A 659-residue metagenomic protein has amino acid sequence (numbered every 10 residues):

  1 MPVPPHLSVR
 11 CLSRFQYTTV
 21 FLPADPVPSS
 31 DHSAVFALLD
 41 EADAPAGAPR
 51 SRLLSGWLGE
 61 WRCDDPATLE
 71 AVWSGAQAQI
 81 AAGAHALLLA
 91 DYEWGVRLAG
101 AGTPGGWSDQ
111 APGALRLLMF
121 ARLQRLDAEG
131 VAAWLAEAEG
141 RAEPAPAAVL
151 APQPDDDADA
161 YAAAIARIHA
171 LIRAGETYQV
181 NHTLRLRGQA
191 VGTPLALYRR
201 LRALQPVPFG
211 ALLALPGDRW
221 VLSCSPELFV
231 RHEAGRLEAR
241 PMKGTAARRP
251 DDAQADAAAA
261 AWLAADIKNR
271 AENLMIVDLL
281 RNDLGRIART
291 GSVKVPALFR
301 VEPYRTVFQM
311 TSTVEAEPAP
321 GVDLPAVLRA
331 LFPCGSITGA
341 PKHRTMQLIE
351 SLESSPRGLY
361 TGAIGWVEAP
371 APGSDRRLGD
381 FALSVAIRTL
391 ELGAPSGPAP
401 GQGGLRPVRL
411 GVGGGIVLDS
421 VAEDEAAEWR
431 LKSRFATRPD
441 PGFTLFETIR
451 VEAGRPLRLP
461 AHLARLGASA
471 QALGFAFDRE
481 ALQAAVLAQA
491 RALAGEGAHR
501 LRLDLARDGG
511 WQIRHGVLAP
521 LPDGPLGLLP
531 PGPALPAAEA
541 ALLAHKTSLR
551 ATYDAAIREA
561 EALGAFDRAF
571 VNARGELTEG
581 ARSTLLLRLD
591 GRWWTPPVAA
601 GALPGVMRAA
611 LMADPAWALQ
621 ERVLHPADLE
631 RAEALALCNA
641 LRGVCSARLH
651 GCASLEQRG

Functional and structural regions predicted by a protein language model:
L7-T448, F570-N572: Extended alpha-helical targeting/anchoring segments, especially N-terminal organellar/secretory targeting helices
A261, N273, M310, V421-G659: Helix-start/capping segments and mature chain N-termini
